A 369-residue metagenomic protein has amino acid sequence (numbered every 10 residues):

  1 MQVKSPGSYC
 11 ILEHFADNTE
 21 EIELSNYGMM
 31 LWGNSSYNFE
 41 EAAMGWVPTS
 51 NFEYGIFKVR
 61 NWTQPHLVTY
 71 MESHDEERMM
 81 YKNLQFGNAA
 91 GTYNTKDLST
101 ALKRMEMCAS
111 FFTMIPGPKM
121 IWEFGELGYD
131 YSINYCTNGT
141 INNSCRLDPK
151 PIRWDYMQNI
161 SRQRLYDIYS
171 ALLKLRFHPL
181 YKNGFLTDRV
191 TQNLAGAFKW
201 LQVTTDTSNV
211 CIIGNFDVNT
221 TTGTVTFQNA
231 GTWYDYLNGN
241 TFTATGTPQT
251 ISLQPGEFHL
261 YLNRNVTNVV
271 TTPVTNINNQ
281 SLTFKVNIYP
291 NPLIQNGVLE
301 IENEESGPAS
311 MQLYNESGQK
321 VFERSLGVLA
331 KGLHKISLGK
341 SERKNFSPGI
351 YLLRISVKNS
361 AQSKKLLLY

Functional and structural regions predicted by a protein language model:
M1-E77, A101-L102, S110-M114, P118-K119 (+4 more regions): Active-site-proximal helices and loops of the catalytic beta/alpha 8
H66-L98: Active-site clefts of carbohydrate-active enzymes
G214-F216, T226-N229, P290, E300-E305 (+1 more regions): Non-cytosolic beta-sheet module surface loops
T221-G223, G231, G297, G307-S310: Short beta-strand/loop motifs in extracellular/secreted proteins, especially within beta-sandwich accessory domains
T245-P273: C-terminal beta-strand-rich structural cap/linker in extracellular carbohydrate-active enzymes
T275-E302, Y314-Q319, P348, L367-Y369: Surface-exposed, proline-anchored Ser/Thr-rich loop/turn motifs
S306, S325-K358: Short, surface-exposed loop/turn motifs with a glycine/proline- and acidic-biased composition
S360-K364: Extracellular and select intracellular beta-sandwich modules with Ser/Thr-enriched, small-residue motifs on
